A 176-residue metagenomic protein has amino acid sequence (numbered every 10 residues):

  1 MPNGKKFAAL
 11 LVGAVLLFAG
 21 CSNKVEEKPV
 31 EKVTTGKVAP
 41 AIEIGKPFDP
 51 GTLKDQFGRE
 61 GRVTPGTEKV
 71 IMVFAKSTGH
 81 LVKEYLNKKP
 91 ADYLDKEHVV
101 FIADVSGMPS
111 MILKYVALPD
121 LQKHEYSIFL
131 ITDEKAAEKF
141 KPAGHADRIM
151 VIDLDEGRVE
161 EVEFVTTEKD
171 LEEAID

Functional and structural regions predicted by a protein language model:
M1-A8: Bacterial N-terminal signal peptides that target proteins for export
L17-G20: C-terminal motif of bacterial Sec signal peptides marking the signal peptidase cleavage site
S22-V25: Bacterial signal peptide processing site
K28-G61: N-terminal "domain-start" segment that seeds a small globular fold
R62-V82: Short active-site neighborhood of thiol/selenol oxidoreductases, capturing the structured segment around
P65-G66, T132-L171: Thiol/disulfide oxidoreductase modules built on the thioredoxin-like
T78-D120: Structural microenvironment flanking redox-active thiols in thiol-disulfide oxidoreductases
V100-I102, A117-H145: Short, internal strand/loop/helix patches that form the active-site neighborhood or redox-interaction surface
